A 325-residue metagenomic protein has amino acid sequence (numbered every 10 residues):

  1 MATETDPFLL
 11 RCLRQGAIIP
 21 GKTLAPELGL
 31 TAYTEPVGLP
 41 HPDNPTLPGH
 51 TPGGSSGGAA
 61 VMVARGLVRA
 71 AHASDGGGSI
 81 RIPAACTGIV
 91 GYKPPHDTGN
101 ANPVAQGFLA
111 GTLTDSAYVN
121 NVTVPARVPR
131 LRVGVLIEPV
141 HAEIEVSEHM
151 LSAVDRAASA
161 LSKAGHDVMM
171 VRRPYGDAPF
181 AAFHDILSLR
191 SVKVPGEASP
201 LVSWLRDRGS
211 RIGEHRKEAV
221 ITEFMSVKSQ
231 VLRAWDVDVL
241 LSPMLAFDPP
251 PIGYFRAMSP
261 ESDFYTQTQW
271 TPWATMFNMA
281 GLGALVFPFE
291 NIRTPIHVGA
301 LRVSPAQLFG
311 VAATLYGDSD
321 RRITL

Functional and structural regions predicted by a protein language model:
M1, I18-G21, A25, V133 (+1 more regions): Conserved small-residue hinge/capping positions at short loops/turns that sit at secondary-structure boundaries within
T5-D6, L13-N120, G283-P295: Short glycine/serine-rich loop segments
P7-F8, A32, G58, A157 (+2 more regions): Residues within well-ordered alpha-helices
R11, A60-M62, A160, T275-N278: Hydrophobic/aromatic ligand-binding patch that stacks against planar heteroaromatic rings of cofactors or nucleotides
T34-G38, A85-G88, A181-S188, A257 (+1 more regions): Short low-complexity, flexible loop/linker segments enriched in glycine and/or proline with clustered acidic
V122-T271, M279, G317-L325: Amidase signature
I292-G310: Short, well-ordered beta-strand elements
V311-L315: Short amphipathic alpha-helices in soluble, non-transmembrane regions that often serve as interface/regulatory elements
